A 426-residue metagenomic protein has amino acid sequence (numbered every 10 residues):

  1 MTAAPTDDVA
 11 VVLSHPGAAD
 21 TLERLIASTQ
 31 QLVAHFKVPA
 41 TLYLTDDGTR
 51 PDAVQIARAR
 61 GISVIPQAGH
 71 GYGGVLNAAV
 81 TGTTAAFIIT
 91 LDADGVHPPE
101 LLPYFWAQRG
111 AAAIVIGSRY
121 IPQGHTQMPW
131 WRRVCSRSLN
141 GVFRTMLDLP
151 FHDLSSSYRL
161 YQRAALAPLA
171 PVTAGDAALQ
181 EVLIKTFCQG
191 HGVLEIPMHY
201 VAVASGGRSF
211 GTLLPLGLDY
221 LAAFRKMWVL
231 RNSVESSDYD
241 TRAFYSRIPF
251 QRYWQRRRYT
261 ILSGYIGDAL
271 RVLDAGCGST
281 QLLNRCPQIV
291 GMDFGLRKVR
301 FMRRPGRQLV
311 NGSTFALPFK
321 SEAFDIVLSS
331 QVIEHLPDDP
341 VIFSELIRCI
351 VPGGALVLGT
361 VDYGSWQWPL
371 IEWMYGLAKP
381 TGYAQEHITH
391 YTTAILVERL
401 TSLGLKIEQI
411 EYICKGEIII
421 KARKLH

Functional and structural regions predicted by a protein language model:
M1-D7, L13, A18-D20, R24-A27 (+4 more regions): Hydrophobic helical membrane-anchoring modules
S28-V38: Short, acidic, metal-binding catalytic loop of nucleotide-sugar glycosyltransferases
K37-G48: Short beta-strand/loop segment that forms part of the nucleotide-sugar
D46-A53, G95: A conserved acidic beta->alpha catalytic loop
A68-G82, F87, P99-V172, D176 (+3 more regions): Acceptor/aglycone-binding surface of glycosyltransferases and processive sugar-polymer synthases
F224-K320, I326, F343, L358-G359 (+3 more regions): Conserved N-terminal segment of class I S-adenosyl-L-methionine
P340-P352: A short glycine-rich, Lys/Arg-flanked "PGG" loop and its adjoining helix->strand segment in the class I
